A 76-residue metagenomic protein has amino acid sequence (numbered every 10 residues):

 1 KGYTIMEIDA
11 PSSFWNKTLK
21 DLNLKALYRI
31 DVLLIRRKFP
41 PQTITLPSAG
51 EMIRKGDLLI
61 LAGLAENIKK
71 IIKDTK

Functional and structural regions predicted by a protein language model:
K1-W15: Flexible, Lys/Arg-rich cytosolic regulatory linkers and terminal tails that connect or flank
W15-K76: Cytosolic Rossmann-like ligand/nucleotide-binding regulatory domains
